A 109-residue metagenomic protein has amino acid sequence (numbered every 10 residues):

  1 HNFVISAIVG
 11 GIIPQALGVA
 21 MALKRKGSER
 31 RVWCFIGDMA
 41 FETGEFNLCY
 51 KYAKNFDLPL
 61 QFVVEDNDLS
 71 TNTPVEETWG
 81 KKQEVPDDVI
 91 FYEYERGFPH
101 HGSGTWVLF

Functional and structural regions predicted by a protein language model:
N2-F109: Glycine-rich ThDP/TPP pyrophosphate-binding loop and its adjacent helix/strand module within ThDP-dependent enzymes
